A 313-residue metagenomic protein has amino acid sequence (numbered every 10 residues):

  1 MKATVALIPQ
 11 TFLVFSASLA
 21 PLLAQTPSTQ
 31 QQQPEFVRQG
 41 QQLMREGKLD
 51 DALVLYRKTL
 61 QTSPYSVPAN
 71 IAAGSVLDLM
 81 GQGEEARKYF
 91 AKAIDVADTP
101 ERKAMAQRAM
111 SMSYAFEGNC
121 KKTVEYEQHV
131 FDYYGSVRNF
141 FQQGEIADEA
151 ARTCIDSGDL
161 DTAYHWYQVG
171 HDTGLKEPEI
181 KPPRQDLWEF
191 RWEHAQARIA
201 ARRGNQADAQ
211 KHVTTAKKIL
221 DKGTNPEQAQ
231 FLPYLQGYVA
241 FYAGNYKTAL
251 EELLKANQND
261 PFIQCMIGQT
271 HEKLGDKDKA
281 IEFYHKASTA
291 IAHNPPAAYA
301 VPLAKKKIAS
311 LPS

Functional and structural regions predicted by a protein language model:
Q30, P64, D98-E101, G135 (+3 more regions): Short coil turns that delineate tetratricopeptide repeat
Q32-K58, T62, V239: Alpha-helical segment of the N-proximal tetratricopeptide repeat
P34, P68, R102-M105, E145 (+5 more regions): Start-of-helix register in tetratricopeptide repeats
Q41, S75, M112, R152 (+5 more regions): Residue-level recognition of tetratricopeptide repeat
R45-E46, L79-M80, F116, E149 (+5 more regions): Register position in tetratricopeptide repeats
A72, M105-A109, Q142, E149 (+4 more regions): Canonical tetratricopeptide repeat
